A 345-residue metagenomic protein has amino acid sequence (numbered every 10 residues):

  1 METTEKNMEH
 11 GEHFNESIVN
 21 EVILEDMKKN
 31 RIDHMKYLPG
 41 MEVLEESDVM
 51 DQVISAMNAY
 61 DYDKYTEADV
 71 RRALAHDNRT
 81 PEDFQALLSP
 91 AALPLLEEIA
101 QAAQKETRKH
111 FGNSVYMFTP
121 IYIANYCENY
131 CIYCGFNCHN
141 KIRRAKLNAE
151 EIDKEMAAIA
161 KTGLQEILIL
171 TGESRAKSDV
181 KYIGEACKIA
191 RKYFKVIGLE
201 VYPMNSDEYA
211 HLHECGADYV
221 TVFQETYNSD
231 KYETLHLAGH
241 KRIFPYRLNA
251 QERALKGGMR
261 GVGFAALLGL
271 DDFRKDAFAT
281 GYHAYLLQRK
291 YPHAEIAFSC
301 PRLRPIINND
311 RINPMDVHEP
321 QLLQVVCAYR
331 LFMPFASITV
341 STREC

Functional and structural regions predicted by a protein language model:
E2-F118, N129: Flexible, acidic/Gly-rich N-terminal and inter-domain linker regions that tether and position cofactor-handling modules
L88, T107, A160, R191 (+3 more regions): N-terminal cationic-hydrophobic initiation segments that often serve targeting/anchoring roles
Q104, T119, M156, I183-C187 (+4 more regions): Generic structural signal for well-ordered alpha-helices, preferentially at hydrophobic/aromatic core positions
K109-E151: Canonical Radical SAM [4Fe-4S] cluster-binding loop centered on the CxxxCxxC motif and its immediate flanking residues
C127-Y130, S229-Y232, I306-N309: Short acidic/His/Gly/Ser-rich catalytic and metal-binding motifs that mark active-site loops of diverse hydrolases
C138-E155, I159-A254, R260-F264, P292-S299 (+1 more regions): Core AdoMet radical
T171, P245-N309, E319, L323-T339: Conserved C-terminal portion of the radical SAM core fold that forms the substrate/S-adenosylmethionine-binding
S341-C345: Active-site/pore-lining binding-face segments in mid-to-C-terminal subdomains
